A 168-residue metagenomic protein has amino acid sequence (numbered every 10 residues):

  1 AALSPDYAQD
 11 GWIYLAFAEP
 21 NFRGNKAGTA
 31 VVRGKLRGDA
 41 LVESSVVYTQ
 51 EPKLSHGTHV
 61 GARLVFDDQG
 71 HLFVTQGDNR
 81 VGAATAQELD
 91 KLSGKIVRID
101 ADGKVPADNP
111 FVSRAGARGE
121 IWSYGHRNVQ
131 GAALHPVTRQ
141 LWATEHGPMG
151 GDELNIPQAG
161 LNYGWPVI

Functional and structural regions predicted by a protein language model:
A2-A83, G131-L134, R139-G147: Acidic, Gly/Ser/Thr-rich repeat motifs that build Ca2+-stabilized beta-propeller blades
D6-A8, A30, Q69, F73 (+1 more regions): Beta-propeller domain segments
